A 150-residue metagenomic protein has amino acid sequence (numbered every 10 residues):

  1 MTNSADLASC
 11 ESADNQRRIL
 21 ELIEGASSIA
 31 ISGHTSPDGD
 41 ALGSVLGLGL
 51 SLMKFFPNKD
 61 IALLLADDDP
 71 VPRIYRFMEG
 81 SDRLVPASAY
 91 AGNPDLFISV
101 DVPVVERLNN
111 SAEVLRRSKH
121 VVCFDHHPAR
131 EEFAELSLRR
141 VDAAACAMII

Functional and structural regions predicted by a protein language model:
M1-I150: Replace "Mg2+/Mn2+-dependent" with "divalent metal-dependent
